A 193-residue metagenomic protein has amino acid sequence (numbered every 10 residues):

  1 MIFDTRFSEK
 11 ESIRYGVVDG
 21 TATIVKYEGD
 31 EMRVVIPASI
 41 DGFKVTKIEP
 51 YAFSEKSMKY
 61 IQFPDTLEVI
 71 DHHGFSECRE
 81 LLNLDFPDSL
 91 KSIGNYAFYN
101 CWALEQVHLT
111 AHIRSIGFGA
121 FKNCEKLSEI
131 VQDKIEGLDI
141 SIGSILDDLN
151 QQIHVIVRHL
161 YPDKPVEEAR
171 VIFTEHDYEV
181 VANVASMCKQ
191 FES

Functional and structural regions predicted by a protein language model:
I2-F3, E49: N-terminal leader/targeting segments
F3-K10: N-terminal low-complexity, Pro/Thr/Ser-rich intrinsically disordered segments that act as propeptides or flexible
S12-T21, E28-T46, K56-V69, R79-S92 (+3 more regions): Structural signature of tandem-repeat unit edges
E49-A52, D71-G74, G94-A97, G117-K122: Consensus positions within tandem repeat domains that build extended binding/scaffold surfaces
A185-S193: Intrinsically disordered, low-complexity regulatory segments in ankyrin-centric signaling systems
